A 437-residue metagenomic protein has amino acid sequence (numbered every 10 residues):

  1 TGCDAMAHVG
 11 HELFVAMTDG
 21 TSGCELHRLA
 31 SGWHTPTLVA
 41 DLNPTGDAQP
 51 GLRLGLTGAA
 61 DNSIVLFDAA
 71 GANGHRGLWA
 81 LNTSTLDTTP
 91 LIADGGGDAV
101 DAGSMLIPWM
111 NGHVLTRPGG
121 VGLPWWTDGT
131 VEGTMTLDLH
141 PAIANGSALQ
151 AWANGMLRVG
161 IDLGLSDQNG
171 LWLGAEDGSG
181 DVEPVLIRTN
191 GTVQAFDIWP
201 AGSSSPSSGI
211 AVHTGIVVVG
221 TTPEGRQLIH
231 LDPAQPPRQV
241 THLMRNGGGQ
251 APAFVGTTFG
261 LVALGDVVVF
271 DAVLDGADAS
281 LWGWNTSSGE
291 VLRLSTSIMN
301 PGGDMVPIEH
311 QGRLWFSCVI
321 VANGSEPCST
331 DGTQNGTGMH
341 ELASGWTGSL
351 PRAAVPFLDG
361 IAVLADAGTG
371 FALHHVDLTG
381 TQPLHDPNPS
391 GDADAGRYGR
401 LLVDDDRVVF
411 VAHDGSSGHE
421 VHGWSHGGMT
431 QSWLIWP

Functional and structural regions predicted by a protein language model:
T1-P437: Feature 14080 marks short, conserved micro-sites in well-ordered regions that are central to protein function
